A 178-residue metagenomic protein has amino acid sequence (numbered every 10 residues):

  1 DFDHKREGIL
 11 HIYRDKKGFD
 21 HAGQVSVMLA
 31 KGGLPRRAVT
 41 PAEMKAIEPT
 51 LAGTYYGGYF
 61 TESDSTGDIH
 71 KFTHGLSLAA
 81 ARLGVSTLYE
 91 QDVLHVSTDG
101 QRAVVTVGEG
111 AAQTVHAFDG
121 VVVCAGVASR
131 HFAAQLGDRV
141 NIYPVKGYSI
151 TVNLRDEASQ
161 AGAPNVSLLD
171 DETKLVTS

Functional and structural regions predicted by a protein language model:
D1-T40: Dinucleotide-binding Rossmann-like beta1-alpha1 core, especially the glycine-rich loop that anchors the ADP
I9-H11, G58-F60, S149: Short aromatic/hydrophobic contact patches that present stacked aromatics for nucleic-acid/ligand binding
D15-K17, G110, N153-E157: Short loop segments at secondary-structure junctions
K17-G32, L51-A111, V115-D119: Helical element adjacent to the flavin cofactor pocket in flavoenzyme catalytic cores
P35-R37, S86, R139: Conserved beta-strand segments of alpha/beta enzyme cores
A46-T50, T173-V176: Short beta-strand/turn micro-motifs at beta-sheet edges
H95-A103, V115-S178: Active-site substrate-recognition segment that forms the wall of the catalytic cavity or substrate channel
